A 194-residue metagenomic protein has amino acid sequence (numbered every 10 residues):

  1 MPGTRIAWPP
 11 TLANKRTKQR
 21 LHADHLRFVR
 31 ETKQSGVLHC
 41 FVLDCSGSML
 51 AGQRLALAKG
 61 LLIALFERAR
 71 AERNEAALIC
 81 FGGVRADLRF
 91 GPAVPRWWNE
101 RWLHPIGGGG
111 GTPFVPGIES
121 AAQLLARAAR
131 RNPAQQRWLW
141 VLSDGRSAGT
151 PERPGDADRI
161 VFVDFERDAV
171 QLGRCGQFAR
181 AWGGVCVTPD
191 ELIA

Functional and structural regions predicted by a protein language model:
M1-C40, S48-R54, A71-E72: Acidic, polar low-complexity linker/tail segments
T4, W8, S35-L38, R54 (+6 more regions): Helical mechanochemical/support elements of P-loop NTPase systems and associated helical scaffolds
K15-K18, R68, I106, L124-A128 (+4 more regions): Conserved, well-folded catalytic cores of nucleic-acid-processing and energy-transducing macromolecular machines
Q34, N132-A134, R153-A157: Flexible, charged surface loops at secondary-structure boundaries
Q34-P92, G117-S120, R137-L142: Von Willebrand factor
A86, W97-R137, R146, D164-G173: Von Willebrand factor
G145-D190: VWA/integrin I-like adhesion module and closely mimicked acidic/polar interface patches used
